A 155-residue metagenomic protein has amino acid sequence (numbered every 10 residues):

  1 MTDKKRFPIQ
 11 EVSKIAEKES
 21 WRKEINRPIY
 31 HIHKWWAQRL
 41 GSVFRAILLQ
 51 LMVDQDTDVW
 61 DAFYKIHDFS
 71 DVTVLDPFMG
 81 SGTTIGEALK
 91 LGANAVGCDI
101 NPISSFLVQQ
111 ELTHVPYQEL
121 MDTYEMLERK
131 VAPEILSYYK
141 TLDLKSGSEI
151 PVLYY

Functional and structural regions predicted by a protein language model:
M1-Y155: S-adenosyl-L-methionine-dependent nucleic acid methyltransferase catalytic domains
